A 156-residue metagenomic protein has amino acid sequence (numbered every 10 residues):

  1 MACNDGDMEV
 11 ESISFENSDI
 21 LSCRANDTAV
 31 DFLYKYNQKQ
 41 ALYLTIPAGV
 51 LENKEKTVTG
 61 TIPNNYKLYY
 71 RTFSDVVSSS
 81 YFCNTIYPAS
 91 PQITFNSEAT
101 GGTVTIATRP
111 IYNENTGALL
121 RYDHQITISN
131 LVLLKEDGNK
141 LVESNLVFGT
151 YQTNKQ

Functional and structural regions predicted by a protein language model:
M1-N26: Bacterial Sec-dependent N-terminal signal peptides
C3, L44, V104-I106, I128 (+1 more regions): Generic structural hydrophobic/aromatic packing signal, biased to beta-strands
M8, L51, I62, T103-V104 (+3 more regions): Compositionally biased, intrinsically disordered low-complexity regions
A25-V30, T127: A short, compositionally biased
A29-R121: Surface-exposed helix/loop patches within compact recognition domains
H124-Q156: Edge beta-strand at a domain terminus
